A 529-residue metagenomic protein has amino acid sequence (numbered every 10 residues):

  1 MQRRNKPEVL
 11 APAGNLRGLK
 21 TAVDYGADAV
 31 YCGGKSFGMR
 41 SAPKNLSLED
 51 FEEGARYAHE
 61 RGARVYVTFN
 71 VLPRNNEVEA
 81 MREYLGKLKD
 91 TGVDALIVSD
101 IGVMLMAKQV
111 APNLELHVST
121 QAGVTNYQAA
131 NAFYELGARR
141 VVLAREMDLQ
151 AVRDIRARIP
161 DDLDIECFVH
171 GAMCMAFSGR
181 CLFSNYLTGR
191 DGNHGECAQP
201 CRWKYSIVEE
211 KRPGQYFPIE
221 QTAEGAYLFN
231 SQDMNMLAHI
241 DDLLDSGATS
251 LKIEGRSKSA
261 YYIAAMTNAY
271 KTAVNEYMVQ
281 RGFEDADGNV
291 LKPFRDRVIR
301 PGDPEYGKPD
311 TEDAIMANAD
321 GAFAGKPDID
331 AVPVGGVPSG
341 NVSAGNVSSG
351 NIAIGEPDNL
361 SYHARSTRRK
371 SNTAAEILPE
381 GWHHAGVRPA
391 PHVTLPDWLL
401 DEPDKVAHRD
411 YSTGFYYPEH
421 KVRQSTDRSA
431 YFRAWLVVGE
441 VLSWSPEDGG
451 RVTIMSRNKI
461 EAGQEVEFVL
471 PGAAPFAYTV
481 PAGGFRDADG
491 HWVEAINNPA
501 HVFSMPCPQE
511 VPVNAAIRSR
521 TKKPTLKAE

Functional and structural regions predicted by a protein language model:
M1-D24, A29-Y31, S36, A55 (+6 more regions): Surface-exposed amphipathic alpha-helical tracts and adjacent flexible/coil segments at the periphery of soluble enzymes
R40-H59: Glycine-rich, positively charged N-terminal anion/phosphate-binding segment
P43-L48, N76-L85: Glycine-rich loop at the start of a catalytic domain that most often binds anionic cofactors/ligands
E52, V65-T68, M81-Y84, V98-S99: Phosphodiester-processing cores and adjacent nucleic acid-binding clamps
E79, V118-T125: Gly/Gly-Pro- and Ser/Thr-rich, intrinsically disordered tail segments characteristic of DNA damage-repair and tolerance
G102-V103: Alpha-helix capping/helix-boundary segments
A111: Conserved phosphotransfer cores of two-component systems
